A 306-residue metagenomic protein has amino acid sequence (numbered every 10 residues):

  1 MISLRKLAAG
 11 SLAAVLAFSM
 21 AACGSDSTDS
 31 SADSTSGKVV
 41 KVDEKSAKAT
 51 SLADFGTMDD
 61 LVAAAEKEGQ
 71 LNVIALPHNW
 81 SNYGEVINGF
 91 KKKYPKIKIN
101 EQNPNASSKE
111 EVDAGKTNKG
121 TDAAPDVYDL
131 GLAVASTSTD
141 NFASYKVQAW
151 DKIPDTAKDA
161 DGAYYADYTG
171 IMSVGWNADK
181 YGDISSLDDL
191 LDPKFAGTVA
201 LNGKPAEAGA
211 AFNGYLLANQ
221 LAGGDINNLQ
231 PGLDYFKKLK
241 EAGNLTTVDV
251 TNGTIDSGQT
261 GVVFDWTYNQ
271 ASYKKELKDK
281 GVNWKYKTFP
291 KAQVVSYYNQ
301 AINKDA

Functional and structural regions predicted by a protein language model:
M1-A21: Sec-dependent bacterial lipoprotein signal peptides
K6, S19-S36: Bacterial lipoprotein signal-peptidase II cleavage site
D33-E68: N-terminal low-complexity, Pro/Thr/Ser-rich intrinsically disordered segments that act as propeptides or flexible
F55-E66, L76-K98: Short, polar/charged alpha-helical segment
G69-L71, M172, S296-Q300: Short amphipathic alpha-helical segments
N72-N88, N100-K116, D122-Q259: Extracytoplasmic ligand-binding site segments that recognize negatively charged/polar headgroups
V134-T139, D256, V262-V282: A ligand-binding cleft/hinge motif common to bilobed small-molecule-binding domains
L277-A306: Extracytoplasmic/periplasmic substrate-recognition and gating elements
